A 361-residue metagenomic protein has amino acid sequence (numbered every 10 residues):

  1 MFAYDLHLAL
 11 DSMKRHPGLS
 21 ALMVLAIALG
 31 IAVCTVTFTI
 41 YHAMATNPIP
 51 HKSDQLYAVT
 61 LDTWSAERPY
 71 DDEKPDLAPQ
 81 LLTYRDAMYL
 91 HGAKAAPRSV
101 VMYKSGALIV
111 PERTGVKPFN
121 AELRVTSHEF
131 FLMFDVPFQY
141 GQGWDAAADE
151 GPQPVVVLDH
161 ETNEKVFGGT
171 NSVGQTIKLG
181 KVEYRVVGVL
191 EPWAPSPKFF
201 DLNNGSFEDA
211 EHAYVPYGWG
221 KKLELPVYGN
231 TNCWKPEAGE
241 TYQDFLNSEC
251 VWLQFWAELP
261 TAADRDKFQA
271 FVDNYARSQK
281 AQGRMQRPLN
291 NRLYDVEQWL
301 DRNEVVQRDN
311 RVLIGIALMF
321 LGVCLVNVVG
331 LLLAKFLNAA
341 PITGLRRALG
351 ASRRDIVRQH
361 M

Functional and structural regions predicted by a protein language model:
M1-Y4, L10-D11, R15, L19 (+2 more regions): Membrane-helix entry/capping segments
H7-G18, V326-M361: Intracellular coupling helices
M13-H16, T35, M44, V59-L61 (+10 more regions): Generic structural signal for small/hydrophobic residues in well-ordered secondary structure, especially within
H16-P50: Short, strongly hydrophobic transmembrane alpha-helices
L22-V33, I314-G330: Alpha-helical transmembrane segments of integral membrane proteins
T37-V110, K117, E249-Q254: Membrane-proximal extracellular/periplasmic loop immediately following the first transmembrane helix
D62-Q80, V101-E129, W144-V156, K178 (+1 more regions): Short acidic/polar micro-motifs at solvent-exposed secondary-structure junctions
S127-G143, P154-E304: Mid-to-C-terminal secondary-structure elements that act as membrane-proximal/extracytoplasmic interface segments
